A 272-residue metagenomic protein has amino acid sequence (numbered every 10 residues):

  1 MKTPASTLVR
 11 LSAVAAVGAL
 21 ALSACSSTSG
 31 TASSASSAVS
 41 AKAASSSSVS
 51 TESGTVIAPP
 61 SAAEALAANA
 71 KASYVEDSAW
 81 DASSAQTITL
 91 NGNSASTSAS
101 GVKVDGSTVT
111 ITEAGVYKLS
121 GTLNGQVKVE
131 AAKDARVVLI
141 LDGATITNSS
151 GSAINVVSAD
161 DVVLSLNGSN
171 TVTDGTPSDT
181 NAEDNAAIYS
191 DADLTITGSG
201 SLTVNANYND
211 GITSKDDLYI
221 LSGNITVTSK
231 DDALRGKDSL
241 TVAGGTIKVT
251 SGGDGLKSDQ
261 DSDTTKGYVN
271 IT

Functional and structural regions predicted by a protein language model:
K2-T272: A composition-driven surface/loop motif
